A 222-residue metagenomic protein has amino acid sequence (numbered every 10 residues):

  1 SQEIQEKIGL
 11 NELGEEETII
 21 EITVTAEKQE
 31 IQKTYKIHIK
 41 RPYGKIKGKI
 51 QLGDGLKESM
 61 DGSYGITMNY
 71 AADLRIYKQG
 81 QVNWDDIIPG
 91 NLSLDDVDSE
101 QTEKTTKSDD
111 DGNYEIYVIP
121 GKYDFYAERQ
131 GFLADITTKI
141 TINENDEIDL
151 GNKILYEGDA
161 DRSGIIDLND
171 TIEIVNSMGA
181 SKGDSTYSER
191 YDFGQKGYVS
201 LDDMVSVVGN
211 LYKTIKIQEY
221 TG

Functional and structural regions predicted by a protein language model:
S1-Y43: Beta-rich interaction/scaffold domains
G44-I66, Y70-A72, Y77-V82, N91 (+1 more regions): Cellulosome-associated attachment modules in secreted, modular CAZymes
